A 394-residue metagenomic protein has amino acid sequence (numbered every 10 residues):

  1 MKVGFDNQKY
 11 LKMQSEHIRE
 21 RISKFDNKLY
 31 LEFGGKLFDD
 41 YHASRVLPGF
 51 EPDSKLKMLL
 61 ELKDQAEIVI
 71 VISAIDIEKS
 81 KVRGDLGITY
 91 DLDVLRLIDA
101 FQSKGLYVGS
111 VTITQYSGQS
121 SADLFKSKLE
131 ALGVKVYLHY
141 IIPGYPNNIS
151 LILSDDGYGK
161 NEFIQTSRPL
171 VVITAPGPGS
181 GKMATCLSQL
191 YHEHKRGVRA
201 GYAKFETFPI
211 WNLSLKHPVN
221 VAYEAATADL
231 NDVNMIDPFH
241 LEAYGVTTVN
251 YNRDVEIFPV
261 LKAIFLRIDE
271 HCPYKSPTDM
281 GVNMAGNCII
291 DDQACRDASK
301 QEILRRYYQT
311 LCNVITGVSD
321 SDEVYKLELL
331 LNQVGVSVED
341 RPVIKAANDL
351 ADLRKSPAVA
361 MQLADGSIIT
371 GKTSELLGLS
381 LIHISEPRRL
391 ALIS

Functional and structural regions predicted by a protein language model:
M1-I173, Q189-R341, K345-N348, K355-S356 (+1 more regions): Flexible phosphate-sensing "switch/lid" loops adjacent to ATP/NTP-binding sites across phosphate-transfer
P176-G177: P-loop (Walker A) phosphate-binding loop of NTP-binding proteins
S180-G181: Conserved glycine(s) of the Walker
T185: Hydrophobic positions on the alpha1 helix immediately C-terminal to the Walker A/P-loop
E375-G378: A short acidic/small-residue loop/turn micro-motif
I382-E386, L390-I393: Single conserved hydrophobic/aromatic residue that forms the stacking wall/gate of nucleotide- or nucleobase-binding
